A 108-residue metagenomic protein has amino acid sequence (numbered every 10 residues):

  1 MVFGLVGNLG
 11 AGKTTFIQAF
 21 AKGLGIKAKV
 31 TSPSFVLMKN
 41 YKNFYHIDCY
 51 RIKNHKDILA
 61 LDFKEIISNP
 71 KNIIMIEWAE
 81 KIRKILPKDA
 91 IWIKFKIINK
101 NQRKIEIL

Functional and structural regions predicted by a protein language model:
F3-L5: Hydrophobic anchor at the beta1->P-loop junction of P-loop NTPases
L9: The conserved Walker
K13: Conserved lysine of the Walker
K22, N54-K56, K64-L108: Short phosphate-coordinating micro-motif centered on Lys-Gly-acidic
I26-Y41: Short beta-strand-centered segment that lines the nucleotide-binding/catalytic pocket of NTP-utilizing
H46-I52: Switch II (G3) loop of P-loop NTPases
